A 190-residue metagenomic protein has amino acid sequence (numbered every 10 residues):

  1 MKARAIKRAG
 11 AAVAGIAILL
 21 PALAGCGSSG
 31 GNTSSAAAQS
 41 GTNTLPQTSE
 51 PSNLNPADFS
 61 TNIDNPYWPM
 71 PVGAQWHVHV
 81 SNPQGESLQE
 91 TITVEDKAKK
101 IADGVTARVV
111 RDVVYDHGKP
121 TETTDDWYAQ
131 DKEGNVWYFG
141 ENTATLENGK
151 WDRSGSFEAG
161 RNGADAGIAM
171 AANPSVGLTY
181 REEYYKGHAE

Functional and structural regions predicted by a protein language model:
K2-V13: Bacterial N-terminal signal peptides that target proteins for export
R4-I6, G27-G30: Short Lys/Arg-rich cationic patches that frequently serve as NLS/NoLS or arginine-rich RNA/DNA-binding motifs
A14-L20: Hydrophobic helical h-region of N-terminal Sec-dependent signal peptides in bacterial secretory/periplasmic proteins
P21-G25: C-terminal motif of bacterial Sec signal peptides marking the signal peptidase cleavage site
G27, S34-E190: Conserved functional acidic sites
